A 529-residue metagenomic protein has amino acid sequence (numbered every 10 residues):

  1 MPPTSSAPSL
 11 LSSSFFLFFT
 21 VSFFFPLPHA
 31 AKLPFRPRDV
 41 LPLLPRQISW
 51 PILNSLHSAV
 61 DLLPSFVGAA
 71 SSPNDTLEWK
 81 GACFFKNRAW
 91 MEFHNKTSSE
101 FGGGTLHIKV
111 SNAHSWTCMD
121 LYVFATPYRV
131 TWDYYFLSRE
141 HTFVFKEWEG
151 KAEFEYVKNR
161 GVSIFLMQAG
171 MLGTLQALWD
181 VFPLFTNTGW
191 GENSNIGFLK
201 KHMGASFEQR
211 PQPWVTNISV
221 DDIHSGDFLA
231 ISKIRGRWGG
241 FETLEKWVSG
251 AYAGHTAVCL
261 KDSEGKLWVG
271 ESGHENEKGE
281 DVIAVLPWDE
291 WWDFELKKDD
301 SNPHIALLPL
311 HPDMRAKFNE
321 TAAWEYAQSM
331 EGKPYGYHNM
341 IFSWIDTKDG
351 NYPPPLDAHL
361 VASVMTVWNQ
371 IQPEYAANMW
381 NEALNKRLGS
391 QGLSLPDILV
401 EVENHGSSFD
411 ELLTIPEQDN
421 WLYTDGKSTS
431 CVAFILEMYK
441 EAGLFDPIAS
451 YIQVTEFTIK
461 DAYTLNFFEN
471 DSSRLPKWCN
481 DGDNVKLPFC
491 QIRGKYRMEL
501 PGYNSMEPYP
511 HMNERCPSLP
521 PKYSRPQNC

Functional and structural regions predicted by a protein language model:
P2-P3, S22-C529: Cysteine-nucleophile amide-bond enzymes
P8-P28: Cleavable N-terminal signal peptides of Sec/SRP-targeted secreted and luminal proteins
